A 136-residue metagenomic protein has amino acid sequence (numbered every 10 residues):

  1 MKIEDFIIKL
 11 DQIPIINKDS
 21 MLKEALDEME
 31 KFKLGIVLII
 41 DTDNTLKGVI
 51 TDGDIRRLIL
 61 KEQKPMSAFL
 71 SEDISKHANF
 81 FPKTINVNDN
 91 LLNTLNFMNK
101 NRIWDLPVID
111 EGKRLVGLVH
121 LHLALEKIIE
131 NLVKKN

Functional and structural regions predicted by a protein language model:
M1-Q12, K47-N86, N90-K100, L115-N136: Tandem CBS (Bateman) regulatory domains
I15-L34, I40, T84-R102, V108-D110 (+2 more regions): The conserved cystathionine-beta-synthase
K23-K61: Acidic (E/D-rich), amphipathic helical modules within compact regulatory domains
N44, G112-K113: Append "Primarily bacterial transcriptional regulators
